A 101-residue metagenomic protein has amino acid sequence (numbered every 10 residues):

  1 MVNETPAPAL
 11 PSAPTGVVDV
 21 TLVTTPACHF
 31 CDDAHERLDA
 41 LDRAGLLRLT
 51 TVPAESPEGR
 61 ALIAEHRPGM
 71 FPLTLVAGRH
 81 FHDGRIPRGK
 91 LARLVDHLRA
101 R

Functional and structural regions predicted by a protein language model:
M1-P8, R101: Secretory/periplasmic and organellar redox-cofactor proteins
P6-D42: Local sequence-structure signature of Cys/Sec-based thiol-disulfide redox active-site neighborhoods
H29-F30, P57-E58, G89: Short alpha-helical
D32-E36, A61, I86: Generic recognition of short, well-ordered alpha-helical segments
L46-G59: Thiol-based oxidoreductase modules, predominantly thioredoxin-like and allied folds used for disulfide exchange
P57-R67: N-terminal beta-loop-helix "entrance" segment that forms/cooperates in small-molecule cofactor or anionic ligand
E65-L75: Structural micro-motif
V76-R101: Non-catalytic, surface beta->alpha helical segment in thiol-disulfide oxidoreductase systems
